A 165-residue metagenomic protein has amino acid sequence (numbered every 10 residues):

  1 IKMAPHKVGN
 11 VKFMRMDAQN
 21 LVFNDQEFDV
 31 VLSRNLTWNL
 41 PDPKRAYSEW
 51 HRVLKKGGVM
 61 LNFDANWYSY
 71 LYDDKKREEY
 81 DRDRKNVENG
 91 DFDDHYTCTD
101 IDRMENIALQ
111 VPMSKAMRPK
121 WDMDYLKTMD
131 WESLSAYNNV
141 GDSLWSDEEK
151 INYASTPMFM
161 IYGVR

Functional and structural regions predicted by a protein language model:
I1-N20, R45: Class I SAM-dependent methyltransferase SAM/SAH-binding core
M14, L32, L61: Conserved Rossmann-like nucleotide-binding pocket used by diverse enzymes that bind dinucleotide cofactors
M16-V31: A short acidic, Gly/Pro-enriched loop at the edge of an enzyme's catalytic core that lines a small-molecule cofactor
V30-P43: A short SAM/SAH-binding and catalytic strip from SAM-dependent methyltransferases
K44-V59: A short glycine-rich, Lys/Arg-flanked "PGG" loop and its adjoining helix->strand segment in the class I
V59-T99: Conserved class I S-adenosyl-L-methionine
P112-Y137: Short alpha-helix
M129-E132, S146-R165: Core SAM-dependent methyltransferase catalytic element
